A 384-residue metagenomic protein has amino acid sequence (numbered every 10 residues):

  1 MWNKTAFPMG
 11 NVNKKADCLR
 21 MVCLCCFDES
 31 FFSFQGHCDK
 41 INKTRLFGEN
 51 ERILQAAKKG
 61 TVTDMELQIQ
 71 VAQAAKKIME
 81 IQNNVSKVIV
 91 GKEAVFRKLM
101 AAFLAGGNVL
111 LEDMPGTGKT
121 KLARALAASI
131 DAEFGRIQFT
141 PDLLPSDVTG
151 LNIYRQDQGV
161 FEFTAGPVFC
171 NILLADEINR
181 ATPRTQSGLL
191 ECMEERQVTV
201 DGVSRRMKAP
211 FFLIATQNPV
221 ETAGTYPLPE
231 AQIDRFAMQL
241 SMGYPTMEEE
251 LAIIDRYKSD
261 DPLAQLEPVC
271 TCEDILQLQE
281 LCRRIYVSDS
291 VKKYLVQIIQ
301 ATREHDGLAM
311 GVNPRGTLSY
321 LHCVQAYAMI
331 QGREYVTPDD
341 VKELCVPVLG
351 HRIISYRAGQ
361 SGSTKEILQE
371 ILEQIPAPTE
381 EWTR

Functional and structural regions predicted by a protein language model:
F7-N11, K15-C26, F31, G36: N-terminal amphipathic/hydrophobic targeting modules at extreme N-termini, encompassing cleavable Sec/SRP-type signal
G10, R20, S33, K40 (+2 more regions): Short, positively charged and aromatic/hydrophobic N-terminal segments
A72-V109, M114: Pre-Walker A (pre-P-loop) alpha-helix and adjacent loop at the N terminus of AAA/AAA+ ATPase modules, a conserved
K98-A101, Y154-L174: Conserved alpha-helical scaffold flanking the Walker A/P-loop in AAA+ ATPase domains
F103-T140: Walker A/P-loop
R155-V160, A181, T185, M193-C270 (+2 more regions): Canonical AAA+ ATPase core
D176-E177, G188: Walker B catalytic acidic pair
E304-R384: C-terminal engagement/docking regions of AAA+ P-loop ATPases
